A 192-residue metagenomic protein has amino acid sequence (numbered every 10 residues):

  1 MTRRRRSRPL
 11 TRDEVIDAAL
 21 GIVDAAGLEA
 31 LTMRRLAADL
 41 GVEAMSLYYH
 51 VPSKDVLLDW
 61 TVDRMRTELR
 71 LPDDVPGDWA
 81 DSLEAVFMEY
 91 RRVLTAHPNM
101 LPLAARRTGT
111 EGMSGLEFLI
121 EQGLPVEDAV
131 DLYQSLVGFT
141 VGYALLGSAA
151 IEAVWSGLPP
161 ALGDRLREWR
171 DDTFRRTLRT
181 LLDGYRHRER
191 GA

Functional and structural regions predicted by a protein language model:
M1-D13, L20, R34, R186-A192: Actinobacteria-biased recognition of intrinsically disordered, low-complexity terminal regions
T2, L124, A149-A192: C-terminal peripheral helix-coil segments that are non-catalytic and often amphipathic
E14, A18, I22-V56: Helix-turn-helix
E14, V56, A85, E89 (+4 more regions): Amphipathic alpha-helical interaction segments
V51, T61-V62: DNA major-groove recognition helix of helix-turn-helix
D63-E68: Short, basic, alpha-helical segments at the C-terminal edge of helix-turn-helix-like DNA-binding modules
L71-G112, V126, Y133-L136: Hydrophobic alpha-helical connector segments
M113-L145: A contiguous pocket-lining binding segment that forms or flanks enzyme active sites
